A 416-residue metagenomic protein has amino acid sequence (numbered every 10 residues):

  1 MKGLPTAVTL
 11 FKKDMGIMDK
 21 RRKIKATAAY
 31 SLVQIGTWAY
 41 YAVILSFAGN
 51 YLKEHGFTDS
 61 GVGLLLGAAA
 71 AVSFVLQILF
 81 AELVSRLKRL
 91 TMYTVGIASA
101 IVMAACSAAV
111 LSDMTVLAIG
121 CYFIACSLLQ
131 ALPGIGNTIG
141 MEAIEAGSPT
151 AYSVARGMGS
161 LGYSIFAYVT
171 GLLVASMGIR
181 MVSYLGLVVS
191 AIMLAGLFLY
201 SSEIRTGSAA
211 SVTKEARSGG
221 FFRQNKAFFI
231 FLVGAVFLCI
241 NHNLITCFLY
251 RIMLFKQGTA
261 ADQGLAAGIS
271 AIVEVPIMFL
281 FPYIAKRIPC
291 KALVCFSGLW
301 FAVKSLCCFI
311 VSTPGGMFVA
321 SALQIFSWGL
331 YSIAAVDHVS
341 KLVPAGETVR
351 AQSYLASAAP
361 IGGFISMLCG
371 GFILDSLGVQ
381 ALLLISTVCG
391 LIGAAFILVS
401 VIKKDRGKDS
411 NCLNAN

Functional and structural regions predicted by a protein language model:
D14-I24, Y200-V233: Juxtamembrane intracellular "pre-TM" segments in multi-pass secondary transporters
K20-A70, A227-A235, C239-A266: Helix-loop boundary and gating motifs at the non-cytosolic
I35, T115-P133, V236, G316-L330: Hydrophobic core of transmembrane alpha-helices in multi-pass small-molecule transporters, especially MFS/SLC-type
D59-S60, A146-M158, A260-A261, V343-L355: Loop-to-transmembrane helix entry/capping segments in MFS-fold secondary transporters and related SLC/MFSD carriers
L76-R89, V174, I277-P289, L374-D375: Helix-to-loop junctions at the C-terminal end of transmembrane segments in multipass secondary transporters
M92-C106, A292-C307, T387: Structural signature of the two symmetry-related core transmembrane helices
F123-M158: Cytoplasmic helix-loop-helix junction between adjacent transmembrane helices in 12-TM secondary transporters
V349-S376: A late C-terminal transmembrane helix in Major Facilitator Superfamily
